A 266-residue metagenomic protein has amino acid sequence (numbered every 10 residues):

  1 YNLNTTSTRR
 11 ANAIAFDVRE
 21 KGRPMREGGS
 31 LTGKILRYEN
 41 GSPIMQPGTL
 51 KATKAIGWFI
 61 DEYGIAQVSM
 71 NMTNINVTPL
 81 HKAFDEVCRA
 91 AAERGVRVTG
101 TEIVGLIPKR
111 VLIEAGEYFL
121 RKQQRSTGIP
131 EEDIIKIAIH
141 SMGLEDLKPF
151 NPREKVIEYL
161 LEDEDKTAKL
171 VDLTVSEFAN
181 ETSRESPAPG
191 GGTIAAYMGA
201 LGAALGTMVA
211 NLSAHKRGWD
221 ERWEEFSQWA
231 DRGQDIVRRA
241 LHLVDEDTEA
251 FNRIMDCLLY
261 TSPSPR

Functional and structural regions predicted by a protein language model:
Y1-D172: Long, contiguous binding/interaction regions
K169-P189: Short, hydrophobic/aliphatic alpha-helical segments
F178, L201-M208, L243-E246, A250: Amphipathic, well-ordered alpha-helical segments in soluble domains
R184-T207: Conserved phosphate/anionic-ligand binding catalytic regions in large, soluble enzymes, centered on
V209-R217: Transmembrane signal-anchor/signal-peptide helices with a preference for the extracytoplasmic
R217-D256: A structural-propensity feature for long, helix-poor, extended segments
Y260-P265: Conserved small/polar residues in nucleotide/adenosyl-binding loops
